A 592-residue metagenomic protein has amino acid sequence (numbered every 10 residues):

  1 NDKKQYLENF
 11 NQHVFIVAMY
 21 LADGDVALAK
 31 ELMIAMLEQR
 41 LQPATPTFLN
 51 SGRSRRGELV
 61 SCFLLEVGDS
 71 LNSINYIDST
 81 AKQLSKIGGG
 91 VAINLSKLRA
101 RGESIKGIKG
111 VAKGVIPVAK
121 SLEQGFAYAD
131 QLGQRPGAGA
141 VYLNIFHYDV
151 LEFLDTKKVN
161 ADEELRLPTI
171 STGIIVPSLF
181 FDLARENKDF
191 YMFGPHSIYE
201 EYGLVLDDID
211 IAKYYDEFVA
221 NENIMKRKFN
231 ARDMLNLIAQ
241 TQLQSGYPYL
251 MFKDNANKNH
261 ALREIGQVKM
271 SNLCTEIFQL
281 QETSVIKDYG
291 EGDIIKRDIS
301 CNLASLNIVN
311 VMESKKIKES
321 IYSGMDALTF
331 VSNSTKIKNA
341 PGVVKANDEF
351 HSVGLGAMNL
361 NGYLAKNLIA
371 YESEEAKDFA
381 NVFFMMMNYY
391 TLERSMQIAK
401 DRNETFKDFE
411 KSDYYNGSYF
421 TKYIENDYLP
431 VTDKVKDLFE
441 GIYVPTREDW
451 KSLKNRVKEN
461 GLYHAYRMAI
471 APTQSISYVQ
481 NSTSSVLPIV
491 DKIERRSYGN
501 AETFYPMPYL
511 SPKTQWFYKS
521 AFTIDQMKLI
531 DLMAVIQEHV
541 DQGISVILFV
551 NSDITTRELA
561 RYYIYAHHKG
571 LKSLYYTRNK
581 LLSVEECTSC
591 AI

Functional and structural regions predicted by a protein language model:
N1-L59, L64, A212-A220, M225 (+6 more regions): Acidic/polar, glycine-rich intrinsically disordered N-terminal extensions of enzymes
V17-D25, A29, M33-G107, V115-V118 (+5 more regions): Function-dense linear segments that define catalytic or interfacial modules in macromolecule-processing proteins
L21-G24, L71, I105, A129-V141 (+8 more regions): Inter-helical turn/loop segments and adjacent helix faces that build the functional surface of alpha-helical bundle
A35, L49-R53, L95-R101, Y142-D149 (+9 more regions): A glycine-rich phosphate-binding loop feature that marks nucleotide/adenosyl-phosphate handling sites
K109-E123, P506, F517-I524: Glycine- and Gly-Pro-enriched alpha-helical subdomains that act as flexible, kink-prone "lid/hinge" or packing modules
D155, E164, P168-S245, K253: Polar, glycine-rich mid-to-C-terminal structural blocks that act as macromolecule-binding/assembly scaffolds
F278-Q279, T432-E448, R456-I592: Catalytic alpha/beta core of large soluble enzyme barrels
I321-V344, A370-T473: Internal maturation/activation junctions in enzymes
